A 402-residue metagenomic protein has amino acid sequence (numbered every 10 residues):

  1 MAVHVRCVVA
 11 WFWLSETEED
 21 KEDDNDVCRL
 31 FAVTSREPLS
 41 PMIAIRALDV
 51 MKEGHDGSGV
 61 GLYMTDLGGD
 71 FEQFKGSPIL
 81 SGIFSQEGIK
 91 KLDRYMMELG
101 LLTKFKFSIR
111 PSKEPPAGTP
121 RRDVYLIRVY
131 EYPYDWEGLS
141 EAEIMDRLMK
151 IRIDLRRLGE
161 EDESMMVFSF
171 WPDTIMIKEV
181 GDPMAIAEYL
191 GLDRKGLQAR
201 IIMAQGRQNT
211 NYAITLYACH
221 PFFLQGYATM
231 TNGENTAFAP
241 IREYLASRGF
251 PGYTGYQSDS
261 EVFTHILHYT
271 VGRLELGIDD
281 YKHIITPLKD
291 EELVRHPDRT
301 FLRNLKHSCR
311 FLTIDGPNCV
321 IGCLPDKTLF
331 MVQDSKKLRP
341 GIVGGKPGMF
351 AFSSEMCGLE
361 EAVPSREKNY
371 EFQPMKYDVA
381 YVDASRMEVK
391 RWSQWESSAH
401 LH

Functional and structural regions predicted by a protein language model:
A2-H402: Conserved short alpha-helical segments that host acidic/polar catalytic motifs at enzyme active sites
